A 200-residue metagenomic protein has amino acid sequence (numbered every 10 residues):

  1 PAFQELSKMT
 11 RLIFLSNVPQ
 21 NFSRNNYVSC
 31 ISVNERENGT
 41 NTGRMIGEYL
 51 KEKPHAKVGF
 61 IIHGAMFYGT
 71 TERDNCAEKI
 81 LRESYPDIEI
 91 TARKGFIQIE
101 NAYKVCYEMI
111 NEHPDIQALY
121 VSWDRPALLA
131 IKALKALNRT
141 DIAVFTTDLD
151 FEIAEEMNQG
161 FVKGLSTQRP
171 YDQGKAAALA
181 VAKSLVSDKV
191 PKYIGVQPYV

Functional and structural regions predicted by a protein language model:
P1, V28-S32, K57-M66: Short beta-strand segments enriched in small/hydrophobic residues
P1-K8, A77, T91-E156: Hydrophobic alpha-helical
A2-E37, D150-N158, V162-K163: Flexible loop/hinge segments that line or gate small-molecule binding clefts
L12-L15, C30, V58-I61, T91-A92 (+3 more regions): Structural recognition of the beta-strand scaffold that forms the well-ordered cores of secreted hydrolase catalytic
V18-F22, E52, G64-Y68, G95-E100 (+3 more regions): Solvent-exposed loop/turn segments at secondary-structure junctions within structured extracellular/periplasmic domains
C30-A56, A102-Y103, L149-I153, Q168-V186: Hydrophobic alpha-helical segments within soluble ligand-binding/sensing domains
N38-M45, Y68-I88, N101, V105 (+3 more regions): Short, solvent-exposed amphipathic alpha-helices that sit in or adjacent to ligand/effector-binding or catalytic
I61, A65, L81, R169-V200: Hinge/cleft segment of the Venus flytrap/periplasmic-binding protein
